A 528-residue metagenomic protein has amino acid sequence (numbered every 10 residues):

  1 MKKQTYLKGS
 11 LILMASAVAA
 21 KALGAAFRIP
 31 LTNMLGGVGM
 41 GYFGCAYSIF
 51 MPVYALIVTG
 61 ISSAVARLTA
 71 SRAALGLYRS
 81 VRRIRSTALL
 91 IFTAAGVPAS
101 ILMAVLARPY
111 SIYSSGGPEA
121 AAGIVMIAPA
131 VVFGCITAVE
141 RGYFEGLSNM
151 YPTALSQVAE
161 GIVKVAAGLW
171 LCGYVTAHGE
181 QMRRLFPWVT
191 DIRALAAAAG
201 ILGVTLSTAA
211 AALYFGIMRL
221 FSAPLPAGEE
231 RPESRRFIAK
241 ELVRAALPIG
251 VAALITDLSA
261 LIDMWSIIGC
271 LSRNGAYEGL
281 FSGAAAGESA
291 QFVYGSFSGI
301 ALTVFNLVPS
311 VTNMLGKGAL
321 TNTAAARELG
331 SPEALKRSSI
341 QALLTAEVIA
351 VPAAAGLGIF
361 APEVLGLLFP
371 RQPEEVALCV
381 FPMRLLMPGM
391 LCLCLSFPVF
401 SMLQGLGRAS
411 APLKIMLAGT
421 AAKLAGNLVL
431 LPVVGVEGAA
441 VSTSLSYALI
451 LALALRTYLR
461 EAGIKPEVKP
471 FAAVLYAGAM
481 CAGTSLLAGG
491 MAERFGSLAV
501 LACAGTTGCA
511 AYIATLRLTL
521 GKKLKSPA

Functional and structural regions predicted by a protein language model:
M1-L23, R79, R83, E233-T256 (+3 more regions): N-terminal membrane topogenesis motif
T5-S63, S71, S100, A104 (+2 more regions): Signature of the first transmembrane helix
L31-P52, E119, T190-A198, K240-A245 (+2 more regions): Interfacial/gating helices of multi-pass transporter permease domains
T59-A74, F305-S331, K336-S339: Helix-loop junctions and terminal segments of transmembrane helices in multi-pass membrane transport/translocation
R108-I127, L357-M390: Interfacial segments at transmembrane-helix termini and the short loops linking adjacent helices
G134-Q157, P388-L417: Membrane-interface junctions at transmembrane-helix termini in multi-pass inner-membrane proteins
Y151, I162-A212, S410, G419-A452 (+2 more regions): Membrane-interface helix-loop junctions in multi-pass transport and translocation proteins
P187-A197, A253, D257, K469-K525: Transmembrane alpha-helical segments of multi-pass transport proteins
